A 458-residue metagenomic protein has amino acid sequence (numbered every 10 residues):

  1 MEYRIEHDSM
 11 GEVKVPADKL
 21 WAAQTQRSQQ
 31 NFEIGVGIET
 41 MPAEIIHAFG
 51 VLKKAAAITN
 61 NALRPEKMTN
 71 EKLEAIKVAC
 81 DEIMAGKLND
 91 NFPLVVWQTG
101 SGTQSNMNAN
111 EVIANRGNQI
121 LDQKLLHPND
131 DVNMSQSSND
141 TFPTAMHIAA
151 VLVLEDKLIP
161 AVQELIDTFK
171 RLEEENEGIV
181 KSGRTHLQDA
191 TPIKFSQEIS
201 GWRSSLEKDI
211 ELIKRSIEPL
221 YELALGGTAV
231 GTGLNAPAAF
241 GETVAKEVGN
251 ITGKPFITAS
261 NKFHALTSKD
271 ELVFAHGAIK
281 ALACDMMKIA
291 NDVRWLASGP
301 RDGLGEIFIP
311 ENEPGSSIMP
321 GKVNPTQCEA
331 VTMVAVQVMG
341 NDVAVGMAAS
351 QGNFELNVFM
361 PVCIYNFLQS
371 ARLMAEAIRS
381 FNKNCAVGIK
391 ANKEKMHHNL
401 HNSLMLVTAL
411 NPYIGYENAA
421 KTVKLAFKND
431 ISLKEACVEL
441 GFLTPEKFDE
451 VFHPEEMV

Functional and structural regions predicted by a protein language model:
M1-V458: Conserved, well-structured ligand/cofactor-binding cores
